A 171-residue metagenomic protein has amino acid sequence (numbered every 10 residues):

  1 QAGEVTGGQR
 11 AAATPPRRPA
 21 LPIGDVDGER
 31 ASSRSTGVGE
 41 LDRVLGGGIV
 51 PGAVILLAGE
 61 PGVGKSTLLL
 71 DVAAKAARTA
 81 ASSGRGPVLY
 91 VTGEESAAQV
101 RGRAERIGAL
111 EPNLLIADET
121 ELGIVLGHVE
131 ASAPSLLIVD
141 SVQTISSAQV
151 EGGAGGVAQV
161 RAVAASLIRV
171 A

Functional and structural regions predicted by a protein language model:
Q1-I55, T67, A74-T79, S83-Y90: Detector for small/aliphatic-rich hydrophobic stretches
G52, E60-V63, T67-V72, A76-R169: Conserved inter-motif catalytic segment of the P-loop NTP-binding fold
